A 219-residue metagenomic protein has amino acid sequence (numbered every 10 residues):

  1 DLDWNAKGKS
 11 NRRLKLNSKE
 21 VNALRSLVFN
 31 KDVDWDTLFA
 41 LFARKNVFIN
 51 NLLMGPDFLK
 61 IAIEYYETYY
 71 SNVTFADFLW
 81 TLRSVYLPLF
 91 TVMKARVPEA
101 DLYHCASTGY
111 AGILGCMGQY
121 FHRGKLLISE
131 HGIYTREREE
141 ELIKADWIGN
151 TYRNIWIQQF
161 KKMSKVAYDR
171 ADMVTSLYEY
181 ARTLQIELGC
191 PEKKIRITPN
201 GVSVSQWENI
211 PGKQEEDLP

Functional and structural regions predicted by a protein language model:
D1-L89: A conserved catalytic-core segment of Leloir-type glycosyltransferases
F90-E99, Y120-F121, Y134, T151-V174: Membrane-proximal helix-turn-helix segments that form the acceptor-binding/catalytic region of lipid-linked
K94-G112, F121-L127: Short N-terminal targeting/anchoring amphipathic segment
L102, Q119-D146: Active-site proximal beta-strand in glycosyltransferases
C105, S176-L177: Short beta-strand scaffold positions
A111-L114, R182: Short, well-ordered alpha-helical microsegments
Y180, G201: Carbohydrate-associated surface elements
I186, K193, V202-D217: Acidic anion/phosphate-binding donor-loop and adjacent secondary structure in glycosyltransferase catalytic cores
